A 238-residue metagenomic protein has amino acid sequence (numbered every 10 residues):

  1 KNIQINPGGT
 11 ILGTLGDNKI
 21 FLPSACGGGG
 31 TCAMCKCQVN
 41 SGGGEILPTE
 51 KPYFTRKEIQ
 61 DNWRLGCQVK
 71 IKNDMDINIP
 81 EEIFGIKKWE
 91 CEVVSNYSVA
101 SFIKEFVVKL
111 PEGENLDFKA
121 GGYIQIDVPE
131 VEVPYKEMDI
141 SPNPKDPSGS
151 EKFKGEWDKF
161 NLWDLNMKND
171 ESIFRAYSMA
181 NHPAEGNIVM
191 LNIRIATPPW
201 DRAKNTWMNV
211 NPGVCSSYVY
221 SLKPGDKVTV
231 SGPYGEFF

Functional and structural regions predicted by a protein language model:
N2-T10: Short, contiguous acidic and Ser/Thr-rich linear segments
T10-I11, L47: Short, structural beta-strand-to-alpha-helix junction motif
F21-T49, R56-N73: Local cysteine-cluster metal-coordination motifs and their immediate loop/turn environment, predominantly Fe-S cluster
M34, D76, Y123, P224-K227: Residue-level marker of beta-strand positions
W63-F84, D226, V230: Short, structured interface segments
V94-K223: Ferredoxin-reductase
Y218, G232-F238: A short, basic/flexible loop-to-alpha-helix module at the beginning of a structural domain
